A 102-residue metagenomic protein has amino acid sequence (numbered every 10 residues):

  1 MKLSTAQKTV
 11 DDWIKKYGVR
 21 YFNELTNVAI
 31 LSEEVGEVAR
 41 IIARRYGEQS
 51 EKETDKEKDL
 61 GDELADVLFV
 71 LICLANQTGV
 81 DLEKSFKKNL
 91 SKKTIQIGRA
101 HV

Functional and structural regions predicted by a protein language model:
M1-L64, L68-R99: Flexible "arm" and connector segments at domain edges
